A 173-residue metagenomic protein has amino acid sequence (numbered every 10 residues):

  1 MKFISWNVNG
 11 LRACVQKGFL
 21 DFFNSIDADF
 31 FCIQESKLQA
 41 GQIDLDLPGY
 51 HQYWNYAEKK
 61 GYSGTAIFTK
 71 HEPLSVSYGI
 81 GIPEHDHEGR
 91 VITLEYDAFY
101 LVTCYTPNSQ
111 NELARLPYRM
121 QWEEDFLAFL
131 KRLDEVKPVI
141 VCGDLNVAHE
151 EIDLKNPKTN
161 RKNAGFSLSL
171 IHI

Functional and structural regions predicted by a protein language model:
M1-L47, H51, A57-S63: N-terminal, active-site-proximal structural segment of metallo-dependent hydrolase catalytic domains
M1-N9, A98-Q110, C142: Active-site-proximal beta-strand elements of phosphoester/diester hydrolases
N7, F23-G41, L101, L130-E151: Active-site beta-strand/loop signature of hydrolases that rely on acidic residues for catalysis
K37, Q42-S109: Structured beta-strand-rich core segments of catalytic domains in phosphoester-bond hydrolases
A40-Q42, Y62, Q110-L113, A148-P157: Short catalytic/ligand-binding loop motif for oxyanion handling, primarily in non-cytosolic enzymes, centered on
G81-I82, P107-E123, K158-K162: Surface-exposed cleft-lining segments at the edges of enzyme active sites
L116-V136: A long, amphipathic alpha-helix that forms part of the scaffold/cap immediately adjacent to metal-dependent active
I171-I173: Conserved small/polar residues in nucleotide/adenosyl-binding loops
